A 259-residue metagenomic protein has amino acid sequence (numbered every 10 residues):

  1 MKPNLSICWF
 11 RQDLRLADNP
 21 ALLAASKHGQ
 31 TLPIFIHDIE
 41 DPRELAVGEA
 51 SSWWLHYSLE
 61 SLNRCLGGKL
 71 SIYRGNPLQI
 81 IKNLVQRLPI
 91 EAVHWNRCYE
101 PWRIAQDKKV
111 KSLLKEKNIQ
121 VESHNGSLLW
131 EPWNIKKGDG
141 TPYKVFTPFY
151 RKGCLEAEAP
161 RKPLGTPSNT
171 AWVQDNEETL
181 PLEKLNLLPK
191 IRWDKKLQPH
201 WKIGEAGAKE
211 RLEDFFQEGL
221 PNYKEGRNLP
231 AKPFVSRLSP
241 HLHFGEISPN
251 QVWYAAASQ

Functional and structural regions predicted by a protein language model:
M1-P160: Trp/Phe/Arg-rich N-terminal binding region typifying the photolyase-homology
I119, T141-Q259: Glycine/tryptophan-enriched, flexible segments
